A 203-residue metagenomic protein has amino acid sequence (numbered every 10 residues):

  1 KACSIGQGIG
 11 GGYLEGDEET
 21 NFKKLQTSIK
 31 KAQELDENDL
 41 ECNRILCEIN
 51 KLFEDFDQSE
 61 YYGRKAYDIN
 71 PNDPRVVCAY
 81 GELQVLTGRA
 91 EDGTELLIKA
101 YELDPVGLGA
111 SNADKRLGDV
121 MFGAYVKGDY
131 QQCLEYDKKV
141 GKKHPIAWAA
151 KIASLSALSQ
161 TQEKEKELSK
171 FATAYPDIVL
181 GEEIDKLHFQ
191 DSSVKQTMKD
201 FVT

Functional and structural regions predicted by a protein language model:
K1-L35, I49-D57, Y61: Inter-helical turn/loop elements of alpha-helical hairpins
I9, Q26, C42, L46 (+2 more regions): Alpha-helical protein-protein interaction modules
